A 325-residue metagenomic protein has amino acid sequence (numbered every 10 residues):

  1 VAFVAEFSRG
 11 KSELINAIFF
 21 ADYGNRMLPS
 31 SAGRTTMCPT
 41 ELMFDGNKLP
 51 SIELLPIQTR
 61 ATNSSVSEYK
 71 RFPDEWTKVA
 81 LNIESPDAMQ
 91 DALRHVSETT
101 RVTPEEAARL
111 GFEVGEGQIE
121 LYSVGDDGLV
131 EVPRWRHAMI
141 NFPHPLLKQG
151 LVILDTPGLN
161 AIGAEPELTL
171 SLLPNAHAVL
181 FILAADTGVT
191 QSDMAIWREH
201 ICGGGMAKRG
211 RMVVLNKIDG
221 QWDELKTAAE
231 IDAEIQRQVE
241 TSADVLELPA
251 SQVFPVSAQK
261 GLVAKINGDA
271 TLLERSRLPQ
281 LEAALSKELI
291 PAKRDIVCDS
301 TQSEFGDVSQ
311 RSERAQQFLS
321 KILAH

Functional and structural regions predicted by a protein language model:
V1-V297: Globular "head" domains of long coiled-coil molecular machines
P291-H325: Long, non-membrane, amphipathic alpha-helices that form coiled-coils
